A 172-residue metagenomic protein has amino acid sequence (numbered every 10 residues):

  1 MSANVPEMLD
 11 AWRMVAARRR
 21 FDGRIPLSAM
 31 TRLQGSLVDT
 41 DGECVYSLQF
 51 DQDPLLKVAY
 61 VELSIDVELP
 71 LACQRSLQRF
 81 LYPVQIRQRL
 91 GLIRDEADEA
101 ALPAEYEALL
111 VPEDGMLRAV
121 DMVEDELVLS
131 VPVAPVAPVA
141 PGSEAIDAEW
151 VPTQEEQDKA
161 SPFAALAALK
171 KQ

Functional and structural regions predicted by a protein language model:
M1-P70: A positional/architectural concept
M1-R18, E43-V45, L81-Q172: Charge-rich, low-complexity linker and terminal segments
L77: Cys/His-coordinated zinc-binding microdomains
